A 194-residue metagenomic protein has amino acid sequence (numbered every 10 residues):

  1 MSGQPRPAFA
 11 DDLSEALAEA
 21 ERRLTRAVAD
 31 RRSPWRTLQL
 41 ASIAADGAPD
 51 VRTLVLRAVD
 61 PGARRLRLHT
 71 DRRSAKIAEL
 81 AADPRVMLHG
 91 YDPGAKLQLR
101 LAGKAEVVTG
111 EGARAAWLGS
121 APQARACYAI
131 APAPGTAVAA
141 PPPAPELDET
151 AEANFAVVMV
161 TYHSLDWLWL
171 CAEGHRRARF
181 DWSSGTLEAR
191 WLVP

Functional and structural regions predicted by a protein language model:
S2-D11, L97-P194: Charged, gly/pro-rich active-site loop segments
S2-G62, E79: An N-terminal domain-cap segment
R23-L24, L66, D92, F155-V158: Tryptophan-centric aromatic hotspots in well-structured domains and transmembrane helices
R31-R36, Y91-D92, A129-P132: A short, aromatic/hydrophobic, helix- or strand-capping loop or linear motif that either lines the entrance/gate
R36-L38, R52, P84, A153-A156 (+1 more regions): Short beta-strand or tight-loop elements that sit immediately N-terminal to catalytic metal-binding acidic residues
S42, T70-R72, G90-D92, G103 (+2 more regions): Short, structured patches in soluble enzyme cores that scaffold and shape functional sites
R57-K96: A short mixed-secondary-structure module that forms the rim of ligand-binding clefts
